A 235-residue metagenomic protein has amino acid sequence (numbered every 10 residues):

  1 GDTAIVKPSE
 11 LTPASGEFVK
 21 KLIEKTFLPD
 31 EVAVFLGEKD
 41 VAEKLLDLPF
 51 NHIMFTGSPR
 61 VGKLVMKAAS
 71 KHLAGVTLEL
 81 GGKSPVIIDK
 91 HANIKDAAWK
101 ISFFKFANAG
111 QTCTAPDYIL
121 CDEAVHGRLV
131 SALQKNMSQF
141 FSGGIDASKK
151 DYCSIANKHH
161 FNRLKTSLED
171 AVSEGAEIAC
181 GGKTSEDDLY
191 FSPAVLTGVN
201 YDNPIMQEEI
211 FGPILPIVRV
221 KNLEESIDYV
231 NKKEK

Functional and structural regions predicted by a protein language model:
D2-D96, V220: Rossmann-like NAD(P) dinucleotide-binding subdomain of oxidoreductase/dehydrogenase enzymes
G16-K21, T112, E209, Y229: Short acidic/histidine- and often glycine-rich active-site loop of Leloir-type glycosyltransferases that engages
F27, R60-Y201, N222-Y229: ALDH superfamily catalytic-core signature
L28-E31, D151, F211-I214: A local structural motif
P49, G175, E234: Conserved functional loop/turn residues at catalytic and ligand-binding sites
D188-F191, E208-I214, K233-K235: Conserved glycine-rich beta-strand-loop-beta hairpin in the small C-terminal domain of fold type I
D202-Q207: Cytochrome P450 core scaffold surrounding the K-helix E-X-X-R motif and the conserved "meander" helix-loop region
